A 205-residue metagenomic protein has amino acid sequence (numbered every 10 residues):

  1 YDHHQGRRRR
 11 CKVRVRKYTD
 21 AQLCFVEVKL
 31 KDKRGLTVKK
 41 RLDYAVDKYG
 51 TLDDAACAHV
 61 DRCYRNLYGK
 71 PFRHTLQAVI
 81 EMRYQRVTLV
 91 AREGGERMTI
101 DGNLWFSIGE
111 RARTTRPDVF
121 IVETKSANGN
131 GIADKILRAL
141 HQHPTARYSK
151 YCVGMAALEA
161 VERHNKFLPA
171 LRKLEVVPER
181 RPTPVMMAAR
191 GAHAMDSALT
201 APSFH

Functional and structural regions predicted by a protein language model:
Y1-H205: Phosphate-end processing signature that detects enzymes handling 5′-triphosphorylated RNA and polyphosphate
